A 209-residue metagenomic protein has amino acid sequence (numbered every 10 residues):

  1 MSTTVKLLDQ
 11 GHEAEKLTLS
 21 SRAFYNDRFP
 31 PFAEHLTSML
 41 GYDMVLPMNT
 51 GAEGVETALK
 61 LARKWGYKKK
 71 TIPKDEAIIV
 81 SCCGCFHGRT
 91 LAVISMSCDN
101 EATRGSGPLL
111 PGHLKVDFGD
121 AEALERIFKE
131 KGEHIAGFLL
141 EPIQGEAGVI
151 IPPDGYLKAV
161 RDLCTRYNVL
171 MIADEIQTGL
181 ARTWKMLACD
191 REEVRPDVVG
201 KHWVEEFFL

Functional and structural regions predicted by a protein language model:
M1-L209: Conserved N-terminal phosphate-binding loop of PLP-dependent enzymes in the Aspartate aminotransferase
